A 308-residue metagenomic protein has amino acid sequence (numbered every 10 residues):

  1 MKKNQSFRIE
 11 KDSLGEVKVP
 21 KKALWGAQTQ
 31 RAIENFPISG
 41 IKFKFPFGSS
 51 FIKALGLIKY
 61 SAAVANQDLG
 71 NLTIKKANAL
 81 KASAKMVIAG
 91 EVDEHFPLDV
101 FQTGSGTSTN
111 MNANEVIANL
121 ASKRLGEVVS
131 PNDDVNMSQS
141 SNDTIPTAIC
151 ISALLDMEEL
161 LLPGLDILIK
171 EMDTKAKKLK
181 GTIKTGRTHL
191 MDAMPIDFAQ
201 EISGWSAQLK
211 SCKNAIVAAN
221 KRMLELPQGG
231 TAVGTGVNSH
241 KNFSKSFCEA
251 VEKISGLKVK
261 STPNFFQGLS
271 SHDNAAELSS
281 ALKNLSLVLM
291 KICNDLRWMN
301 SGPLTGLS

Functional and structural regions predicted by a protein language model:
M1-S308: Conserved, well-structured ligand/cofactor-binding cores
